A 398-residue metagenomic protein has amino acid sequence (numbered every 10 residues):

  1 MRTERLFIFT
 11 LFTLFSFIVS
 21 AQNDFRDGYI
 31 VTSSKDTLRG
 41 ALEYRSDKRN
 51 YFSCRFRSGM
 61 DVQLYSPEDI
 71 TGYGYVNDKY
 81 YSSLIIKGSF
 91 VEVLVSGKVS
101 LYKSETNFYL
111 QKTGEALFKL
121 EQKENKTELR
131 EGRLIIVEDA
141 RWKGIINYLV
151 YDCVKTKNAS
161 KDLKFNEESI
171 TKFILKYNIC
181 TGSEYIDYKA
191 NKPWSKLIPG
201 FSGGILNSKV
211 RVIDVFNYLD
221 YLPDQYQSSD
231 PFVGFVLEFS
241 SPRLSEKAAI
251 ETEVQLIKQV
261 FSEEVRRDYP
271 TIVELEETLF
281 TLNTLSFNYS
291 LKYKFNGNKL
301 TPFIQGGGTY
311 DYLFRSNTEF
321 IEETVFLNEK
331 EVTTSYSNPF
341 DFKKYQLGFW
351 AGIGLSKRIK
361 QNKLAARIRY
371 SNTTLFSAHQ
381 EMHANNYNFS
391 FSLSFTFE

Functional and structural regions predicted by a protein language model:
M1-F25, L300, L393-E398: Bacterial Sec-dependent N-terminal signal peptides
Q22-N191, S195-K196: Compositionally biased alpha-helical segments
P193-P199, L244-T252, L285, N298-I304 (+2 more regions): Outer-envelope beta-barrel architecture signal
W194-S228, F232, E398: Short glycine/proline- and aromatic-enriched beta-strand/turn motifs that initiate or cap beta-hairpins
L197, S229-F235, N283-Y289, L347-I353 (+1 more regions): Hydrophobic, lipid-facing positions within transmembrane beta-strands of outer-membrane proteins
I205-K209, L256-V260, Y293-F295, G308-S316 (+2 more regions): Transmembrane beta-strands of outer-membrane beta-barrel pores
V210-S228, Q259-N283, Y312-Q346, W350 (+2 more regions): Extracellular/periplasm-exposed beta-strand and loop segments of Gram-negative cell-envelope proteins, dominated by
P339-F342, W350, G354-E398: Predominantly the C-terminal beta-signal and adjacent terminal strand-loop region of outer-membrane beta-barrel
